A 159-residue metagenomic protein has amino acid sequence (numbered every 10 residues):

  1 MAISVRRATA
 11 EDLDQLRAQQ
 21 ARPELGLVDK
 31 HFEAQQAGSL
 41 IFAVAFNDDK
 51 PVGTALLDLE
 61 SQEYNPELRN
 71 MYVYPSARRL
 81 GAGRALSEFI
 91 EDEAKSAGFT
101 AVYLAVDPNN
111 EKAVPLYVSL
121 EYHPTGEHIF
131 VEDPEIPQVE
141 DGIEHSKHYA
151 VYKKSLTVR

Functional and structural regions predicted by a protein language model:
M1-S4, Y64, T100, H148: Residue-level signal for beta-strand positions within conserved beta-sheet cores that form or flank
I3, R7-S76, S87-E88, E93 (+1 more regions): Acetyl-CoA-dependent GNAT
E67, K95, K112, P134-I136: Short secondary-structure boundary/hinge segments and terminal tails
Y74-S76, L80, P108-N109: Active-site acidic-Proline motif in GNAT/NAT acetyltransferases
A85-A101, H123: Conserved acyl-CoA
L86, N110-A113: Conserved short alpha-helix immediately C-terminal to the canonical SAM/SAH-binding motif I of Rossmann-like
T100, D107-N109, L120-G126, F130-R159: C-terminal "cap" of GNAT-fold acetyltransferases
